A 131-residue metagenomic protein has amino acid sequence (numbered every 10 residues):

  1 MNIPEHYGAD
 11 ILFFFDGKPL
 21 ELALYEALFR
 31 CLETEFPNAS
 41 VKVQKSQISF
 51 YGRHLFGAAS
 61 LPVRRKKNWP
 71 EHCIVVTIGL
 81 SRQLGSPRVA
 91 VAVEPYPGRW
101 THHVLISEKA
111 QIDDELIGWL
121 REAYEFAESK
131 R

Functional and structural regions predicted by a protein language model:
M1, V76-I78, L120: Conserved short hydrophobic patches within well-ordered secondary structure
M1-C31, F36-V43, Q47: Charge-rich, low-complexity N-terminal segments
A23-Y25, C31-T34, L61, R88-V89 (+2 more regions): Short secondary-structure boundary micro-motifs
L24, L28, L55, L116-W119: Amphipathic alpha-helical interface surfaces
P37, S81, E128: Residue-level marker of positions within ordered structural domains that often coincide with functionally constrained
K42-T101: Short, conserved beta-strand/beta-arch hydrophobic-aromatic motifs that form part of recognition grooves or interface
P95-R131: Well-ordered alpha/beta subsegment
